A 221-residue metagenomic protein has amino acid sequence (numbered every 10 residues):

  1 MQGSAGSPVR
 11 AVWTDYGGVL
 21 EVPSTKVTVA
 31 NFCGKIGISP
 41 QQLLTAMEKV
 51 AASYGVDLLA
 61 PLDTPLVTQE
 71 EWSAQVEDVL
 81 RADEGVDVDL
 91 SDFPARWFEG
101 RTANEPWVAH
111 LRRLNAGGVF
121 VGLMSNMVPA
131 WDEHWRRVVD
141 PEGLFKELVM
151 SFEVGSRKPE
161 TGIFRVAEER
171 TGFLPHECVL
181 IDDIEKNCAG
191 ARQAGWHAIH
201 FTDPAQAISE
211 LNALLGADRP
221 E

Functional and structural regions predicted by a protein language model:
M1-T14, R112, V128-E221: Asp-based, Mg2+/Mn2+-dependent phosphohydrolase catalytic module
Q2-A109, A116, V128: N-terminal helical cap/lid subdomain that shapes the substrate entry/recognition surface in HAD-like hydrolases
L90-D92, A116-F120, L148-M150, E169: A generic short-segment signal for beta-strand/edge and adjacent turn/coil regions
F120-G122, H197: Proline-centered loop/turn at the N-terminus of a beta-strand
S125: Conserved phosphate-coupling serine/threonine residues in phosphotransfer and NTP-handling enzymes
